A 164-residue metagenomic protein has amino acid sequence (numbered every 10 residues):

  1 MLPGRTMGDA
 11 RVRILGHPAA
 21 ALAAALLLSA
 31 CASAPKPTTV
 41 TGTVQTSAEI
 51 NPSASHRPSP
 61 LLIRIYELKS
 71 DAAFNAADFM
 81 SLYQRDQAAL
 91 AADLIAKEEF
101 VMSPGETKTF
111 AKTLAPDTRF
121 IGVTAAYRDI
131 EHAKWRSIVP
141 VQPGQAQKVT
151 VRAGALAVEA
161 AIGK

Functional and structural regions predicted by a protein language model:
P3-A21: Bacterial N-terminal signal peptides that target proteins for export
L27-A30: C-terminal motif of bacterial Sec signal peptides marking the signal peptidase cleavage site
A32-P35: Bacterial signal peptide processing site
T43-S55: Short amphipathic, basic-aromatic surface patches that mediate peripheral association with negatively charged
S47-E49, P140-K164: Extracellular beta-sheet/turn segments enriched in Thr/Pro/Gly and aliphatic residues
S55-R64: Short coil-to-beta strand junction motifs in C2/discoidin
A77-L114: Tryptophan-paired
T118-R128: A short, solvent-exposed beta-strand micro-motif common in secreted/extracellular proteins
